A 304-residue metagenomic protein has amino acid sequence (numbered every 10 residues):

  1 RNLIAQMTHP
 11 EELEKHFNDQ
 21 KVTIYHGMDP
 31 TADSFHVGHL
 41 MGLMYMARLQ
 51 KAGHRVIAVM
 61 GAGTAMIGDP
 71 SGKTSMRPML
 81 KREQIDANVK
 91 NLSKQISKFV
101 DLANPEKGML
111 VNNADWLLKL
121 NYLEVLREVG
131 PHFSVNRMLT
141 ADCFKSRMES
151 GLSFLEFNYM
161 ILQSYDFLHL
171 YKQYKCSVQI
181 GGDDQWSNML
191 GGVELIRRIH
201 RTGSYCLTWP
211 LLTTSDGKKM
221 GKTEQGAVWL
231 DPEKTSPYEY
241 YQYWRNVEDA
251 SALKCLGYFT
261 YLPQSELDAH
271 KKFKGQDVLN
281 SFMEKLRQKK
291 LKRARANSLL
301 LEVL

Functional and structural regions predicted by a protein language model:
R1-D183, L190-V193, H200-Y205, K218: NTP-dependent nucleotidyl-transfer catalytic core
S187-N188, E302: Well-ordered secondary-structure scaffolds
I196-L304: Conserved nucleotide- and phosphate/pyrophosphate-binding catalytic cores in adenylate/nucleotidyl-handling enzymes
